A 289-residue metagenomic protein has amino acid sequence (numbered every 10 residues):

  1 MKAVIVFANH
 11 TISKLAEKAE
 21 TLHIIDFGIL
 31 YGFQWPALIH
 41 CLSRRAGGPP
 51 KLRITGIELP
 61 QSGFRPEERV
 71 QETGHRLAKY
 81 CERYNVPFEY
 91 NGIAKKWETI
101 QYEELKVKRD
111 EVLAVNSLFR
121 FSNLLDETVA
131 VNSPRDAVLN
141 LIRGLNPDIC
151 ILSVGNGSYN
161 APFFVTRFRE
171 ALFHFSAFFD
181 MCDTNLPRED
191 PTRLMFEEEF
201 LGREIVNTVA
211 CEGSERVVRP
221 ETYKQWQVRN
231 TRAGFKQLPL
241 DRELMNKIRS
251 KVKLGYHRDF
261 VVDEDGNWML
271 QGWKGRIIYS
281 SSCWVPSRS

Functional and structural regions predicted by a protein language model:
M1-H23, Y31-P36, H40: Class I SAM-dependent methyltransferase Rossmann-like catalytic core, especially the SAM/SAH-binding loop
I12, A16, E20, L42-A46 (+2 more regions): Structural motif corresponding to the C-terminal cap of alpha-helices
K18, A46-K51, N85, R109: Short helix-terminating capping/connector loops at secondary-structure junctions
L22-H23, P50-I54, F88, L113: Residue-level recognition of the N-termini of beta-strands and the immediately preceding loop/turn
D26: Class I SAM-dependent methyltransferase core
W35-S43, G74-A78: Short, well-ordered amphipathic alpha-helices
C41-T55, L59: Conserved S-adenosyl-L-methionine
E58-S289: Domain-level detector for long C-terminal conserved domains
